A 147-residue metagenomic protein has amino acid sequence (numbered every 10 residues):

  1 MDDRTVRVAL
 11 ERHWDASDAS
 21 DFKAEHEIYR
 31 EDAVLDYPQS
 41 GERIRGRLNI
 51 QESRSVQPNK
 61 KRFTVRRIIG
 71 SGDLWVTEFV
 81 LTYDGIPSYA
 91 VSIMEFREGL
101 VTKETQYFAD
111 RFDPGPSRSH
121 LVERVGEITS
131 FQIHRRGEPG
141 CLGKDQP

Functional and structural regions predicted by a protein language model:
M1-D2, Q51-G143: A beta-strand edge to alpha-helix "cap/lid" segment located at domain peripheries
M1-I28, F131: Short acidic-aromatic low-complexity motifs
D3-R4, F22-G72: A solvent-exposed, acidic/Ser-Thr-rich amphipathic alpha-helical stretch
V6, W14, R30, L74 (+1 more regions): Hydrophobic alpha-helical segments
L10, S17, Y29, I50-R54 (+1 more regions): Hydrophobic alpha-helical core bundles mediating ligand binding, dimerization, or RNAP-core interactions
L10-R12, A19, D36, F63 (+1 more regions): Residues at structural and domain junctions
D18, A33, Y83-G85: Flexible interhelical turns and helix-capping residues at alpha-helix boundaries within structured domains
